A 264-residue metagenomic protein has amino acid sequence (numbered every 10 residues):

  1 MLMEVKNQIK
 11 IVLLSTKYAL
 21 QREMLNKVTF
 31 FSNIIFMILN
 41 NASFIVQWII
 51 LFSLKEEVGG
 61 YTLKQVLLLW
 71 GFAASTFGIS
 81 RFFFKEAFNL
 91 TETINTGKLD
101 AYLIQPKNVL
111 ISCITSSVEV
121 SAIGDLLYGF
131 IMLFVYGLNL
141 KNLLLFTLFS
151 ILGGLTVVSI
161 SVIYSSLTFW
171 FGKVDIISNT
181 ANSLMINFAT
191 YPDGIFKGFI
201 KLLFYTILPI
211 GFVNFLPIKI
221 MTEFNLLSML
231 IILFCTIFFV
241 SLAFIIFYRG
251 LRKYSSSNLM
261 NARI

Functional and structural regions predicted by a protein language model:
L2-Y136, L140, L144-I264: Hydrophobic transmembrane alpha-helices and immediately adjacent juxtamembrane helices of multi-pass inner-membrane
